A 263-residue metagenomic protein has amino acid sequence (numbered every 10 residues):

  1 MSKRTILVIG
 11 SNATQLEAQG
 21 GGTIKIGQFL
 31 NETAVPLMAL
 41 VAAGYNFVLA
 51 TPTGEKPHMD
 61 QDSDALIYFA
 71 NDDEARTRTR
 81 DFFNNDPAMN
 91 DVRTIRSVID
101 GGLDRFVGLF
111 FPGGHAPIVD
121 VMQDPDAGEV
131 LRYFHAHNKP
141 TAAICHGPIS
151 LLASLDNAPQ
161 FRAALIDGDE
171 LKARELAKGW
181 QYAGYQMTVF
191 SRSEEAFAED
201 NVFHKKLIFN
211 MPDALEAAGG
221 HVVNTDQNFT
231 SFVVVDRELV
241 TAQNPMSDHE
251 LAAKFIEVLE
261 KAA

Functional and structural regions predicted by a protein language model:
M1-H137, S150-A263: Extended, subdomain-level signal for the structured scaffold at the beginning of enzyme domains
P140-T141: Glycine- and acidic-residue-rich phosphate-binding/metal-coordinating active-site segment common to enzymes that handle
I144-P148: Short, thiol/selenol-centered motifs that function as redox-active sites or metal-ligating centers
